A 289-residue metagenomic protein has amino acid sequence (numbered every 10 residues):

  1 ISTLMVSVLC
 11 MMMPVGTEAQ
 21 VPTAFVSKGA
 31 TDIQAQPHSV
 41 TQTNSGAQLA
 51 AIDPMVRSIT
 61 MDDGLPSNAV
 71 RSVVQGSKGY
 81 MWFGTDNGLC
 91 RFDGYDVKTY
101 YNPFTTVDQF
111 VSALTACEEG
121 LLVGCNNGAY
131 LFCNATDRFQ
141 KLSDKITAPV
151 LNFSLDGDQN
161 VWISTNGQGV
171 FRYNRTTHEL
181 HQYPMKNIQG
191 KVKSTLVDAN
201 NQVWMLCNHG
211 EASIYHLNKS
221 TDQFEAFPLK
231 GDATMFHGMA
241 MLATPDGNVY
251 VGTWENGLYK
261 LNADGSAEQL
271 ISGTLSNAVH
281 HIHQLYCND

Functional and structural regions predicted by a protein language model:
I1-D289: Carboxylate-rich, polar loop motifs that coordinate divalent cations or form catalytic acidic clusters
